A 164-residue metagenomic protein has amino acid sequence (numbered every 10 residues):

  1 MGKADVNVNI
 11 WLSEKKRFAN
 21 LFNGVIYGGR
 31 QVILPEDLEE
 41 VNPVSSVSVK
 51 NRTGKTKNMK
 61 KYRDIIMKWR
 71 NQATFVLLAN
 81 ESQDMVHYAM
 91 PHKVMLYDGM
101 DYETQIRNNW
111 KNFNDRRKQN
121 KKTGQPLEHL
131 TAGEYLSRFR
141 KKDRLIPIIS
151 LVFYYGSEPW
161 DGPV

Functional and structural regions predicted by a protein language model:
M1-V164: Accessory alpha/beta interaction modules
